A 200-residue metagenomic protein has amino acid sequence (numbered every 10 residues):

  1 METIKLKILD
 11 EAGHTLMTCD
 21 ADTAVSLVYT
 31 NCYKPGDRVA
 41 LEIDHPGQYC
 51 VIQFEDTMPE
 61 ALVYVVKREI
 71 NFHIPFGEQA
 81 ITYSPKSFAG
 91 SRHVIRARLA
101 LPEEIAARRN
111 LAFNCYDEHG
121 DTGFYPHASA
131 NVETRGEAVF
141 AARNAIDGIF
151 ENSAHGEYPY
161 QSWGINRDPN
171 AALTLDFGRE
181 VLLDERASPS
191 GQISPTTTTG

Functional and structural regions predicted by a protein language model:
M1-D176, T197-T198: Disordered, acidic Ser/Thr/Pro-rich linker "stalks" and the adjacent N-terminal cap of the next globular domain
V181-P195: A short beta-strand element within beta-rich, extracytoplasmic domains of secreted/secretory-pathway proteins
